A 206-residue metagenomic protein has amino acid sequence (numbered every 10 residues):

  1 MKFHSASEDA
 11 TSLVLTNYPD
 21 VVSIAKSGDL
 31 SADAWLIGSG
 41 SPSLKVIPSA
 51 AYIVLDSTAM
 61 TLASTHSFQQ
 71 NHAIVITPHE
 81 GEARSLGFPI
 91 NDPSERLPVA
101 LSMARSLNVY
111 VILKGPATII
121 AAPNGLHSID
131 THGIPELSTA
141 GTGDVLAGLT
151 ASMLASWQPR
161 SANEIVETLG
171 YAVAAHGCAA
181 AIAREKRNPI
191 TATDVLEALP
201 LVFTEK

Functional and structural regions predicted by a protein language model:
K2-H132: Glycine-rich phosphate/dinucleotide-binding loop and adjoining beta-alpha-beta core of small-molecule
S5-Y18, E164-A183: Short, conserved aromatic-histidine micro-motifs
L13, S49, S85, S102 (+3 more regions): Alpha-helical scaffold segments in soluble metabolic enzymes
N17, G177-K206: Charged C-terminal helix
I90-P98, Q158-G170, R187-I190: Short, charged, surface-exposed loops that flank catalytic or proteolytic processing sites
I134-L137: Glycine-rich phosphate/pyrophosphate-binding beta-alpha loops
T139-C178: Short, small-residue alpha-helix embedded
